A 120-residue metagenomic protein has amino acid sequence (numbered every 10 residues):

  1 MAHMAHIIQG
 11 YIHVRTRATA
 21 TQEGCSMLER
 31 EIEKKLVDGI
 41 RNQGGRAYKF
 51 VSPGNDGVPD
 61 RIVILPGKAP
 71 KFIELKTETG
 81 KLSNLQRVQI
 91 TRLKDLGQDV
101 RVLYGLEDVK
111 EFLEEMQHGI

Functional and structural regions predicted by a protein language model:
A2-I120: Catalytic phosphate/metal-binding cores of nucleic-acid and nucleotide-processing enzymes, i.e., regions that mediate
